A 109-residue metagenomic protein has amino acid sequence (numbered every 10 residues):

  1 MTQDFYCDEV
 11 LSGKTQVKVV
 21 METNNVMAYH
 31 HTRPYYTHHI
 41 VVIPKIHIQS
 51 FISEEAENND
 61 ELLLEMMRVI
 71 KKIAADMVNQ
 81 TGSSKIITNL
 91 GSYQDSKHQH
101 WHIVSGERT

Functional and structural regions predicted by a protein language model:
M1-T109: HIT superfamily nucleotide-processing domains
